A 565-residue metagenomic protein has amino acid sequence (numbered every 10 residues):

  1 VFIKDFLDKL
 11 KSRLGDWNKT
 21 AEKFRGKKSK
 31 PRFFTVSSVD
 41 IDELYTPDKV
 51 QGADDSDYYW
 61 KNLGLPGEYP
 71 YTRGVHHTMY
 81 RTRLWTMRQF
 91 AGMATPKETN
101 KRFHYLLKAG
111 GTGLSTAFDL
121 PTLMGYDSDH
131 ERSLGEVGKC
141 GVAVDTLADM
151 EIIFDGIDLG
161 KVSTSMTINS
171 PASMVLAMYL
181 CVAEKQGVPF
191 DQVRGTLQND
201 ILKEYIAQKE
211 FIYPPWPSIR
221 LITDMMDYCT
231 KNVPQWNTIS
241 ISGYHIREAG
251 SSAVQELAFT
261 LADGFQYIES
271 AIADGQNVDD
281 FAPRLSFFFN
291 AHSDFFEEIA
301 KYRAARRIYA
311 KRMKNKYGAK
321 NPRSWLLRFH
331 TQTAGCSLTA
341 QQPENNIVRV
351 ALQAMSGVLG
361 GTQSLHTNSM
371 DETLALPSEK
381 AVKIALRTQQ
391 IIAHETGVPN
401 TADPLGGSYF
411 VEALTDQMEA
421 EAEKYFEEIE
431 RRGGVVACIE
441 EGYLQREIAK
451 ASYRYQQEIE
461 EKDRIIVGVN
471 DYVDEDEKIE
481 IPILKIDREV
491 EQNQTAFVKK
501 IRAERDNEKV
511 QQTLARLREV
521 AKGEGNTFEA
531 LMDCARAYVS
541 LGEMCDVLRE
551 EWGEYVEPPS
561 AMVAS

Functional and structural regions predicted by a protein language model:
V1-H292, E297-E298, K316, R323-H330 (+6 more regions): Catalytic alpha/beta active-site cores
V1-K4, D145, S163, I168-P171 (+10 more regions): Phosphate/diphosphate-binding loops
N18-G52, L65-Y71, L120, E379 (+2 more regions): Flexible, glycine-rich loop/tail regions that form catalytic "lids" or insertion modules at the edges of active sites
R83, S128-R132, L159-G160, L202-E204 (+10 more regions): Short acidic (Asp/Glu) and glycine-rich catalytic loops that position anionic groups and cofactors
M93, R102-A109, L147-I157, M178-V182 (+17 more regions): Generic, well-ordered alpha-helical scaffold segments in large soluble proteins
G135-K139, E204-Y213, I246-S251, F289-D294 (+6 more regions): Short beta-alpha connecting loops at secondary-structure transitions that line or flank enzyme active sites
V175-A177, A249-A258, H292-A304, T333-I347 (+5 more regions): Short glycine/threonine-rich loop-to-helix capping motif typified by GTGT followed within a few residues by an Asp-Pro
N277-F281, A319-T333, Q341-M370, P377-A402 (+3 more regions): Flexible glycine/proline-rich, aromatic-decorated loop/lid segments
